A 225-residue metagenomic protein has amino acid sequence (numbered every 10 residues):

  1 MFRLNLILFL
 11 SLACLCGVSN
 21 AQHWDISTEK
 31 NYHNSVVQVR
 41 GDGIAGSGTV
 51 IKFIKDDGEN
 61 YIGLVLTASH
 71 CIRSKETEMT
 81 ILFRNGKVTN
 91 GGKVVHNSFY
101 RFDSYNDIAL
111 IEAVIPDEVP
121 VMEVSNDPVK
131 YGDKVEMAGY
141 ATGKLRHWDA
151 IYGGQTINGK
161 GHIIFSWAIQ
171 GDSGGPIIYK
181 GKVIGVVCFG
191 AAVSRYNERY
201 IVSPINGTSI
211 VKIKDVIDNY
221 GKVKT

Functional and structural regions predicted by a protein language model:
M1-I7: Bacterial N-terminal signal peptides that target proteins for export
I7-L15: Bacterial N-terminal signal peptides
S19-H23: Boundary at the C-terminal end of the N-terminal hydrophobic targeting segment
W24-D25, S35-V65, G174: A conserved glycine-rich beta-strand in the N-terminal activation segment of trypsin-fold
N31-G46, V114-P120, G143-K224: Active-site region of chymotrypsin-like
D42, Y61-I62, R73-N85, T89-I157 (+1 more regions): Serine endopeptidase catalytic core focused on the charge-relay Asp
I54-I62, K87-V88, V193-N197: Short, solvent-exposed loop/turn segments that connect beta-strands within catalytic domains and beta-strand-rich
